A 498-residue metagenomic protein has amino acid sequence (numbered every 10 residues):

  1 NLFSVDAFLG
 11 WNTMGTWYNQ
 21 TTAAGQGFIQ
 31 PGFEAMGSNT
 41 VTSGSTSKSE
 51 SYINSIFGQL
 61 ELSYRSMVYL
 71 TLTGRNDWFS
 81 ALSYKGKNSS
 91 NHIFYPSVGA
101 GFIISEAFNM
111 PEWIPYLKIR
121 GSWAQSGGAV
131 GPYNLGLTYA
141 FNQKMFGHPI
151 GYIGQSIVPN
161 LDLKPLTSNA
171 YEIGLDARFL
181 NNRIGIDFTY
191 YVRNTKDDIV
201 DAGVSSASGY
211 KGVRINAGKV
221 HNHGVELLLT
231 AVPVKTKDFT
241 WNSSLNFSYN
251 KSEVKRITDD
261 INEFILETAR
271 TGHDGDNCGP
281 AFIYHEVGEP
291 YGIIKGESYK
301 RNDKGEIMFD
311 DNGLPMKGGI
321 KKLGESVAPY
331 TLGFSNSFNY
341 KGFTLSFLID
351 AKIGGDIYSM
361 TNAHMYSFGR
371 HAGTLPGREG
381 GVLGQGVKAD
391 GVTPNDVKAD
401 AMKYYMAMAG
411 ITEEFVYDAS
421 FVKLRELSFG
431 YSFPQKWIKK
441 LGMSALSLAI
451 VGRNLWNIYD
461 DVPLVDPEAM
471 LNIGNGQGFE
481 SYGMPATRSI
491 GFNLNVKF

Functional and structural regions predicted by a protein language model:
N1-A281, I411-F498: Extracellular/periplasmic, surface-exposed regions of secreted and cell-surface proteins
I56-Q59, W78, G174, M316-G319 (+2 more regions): Short, hydrophobic/aromatic alpha-helical segments in well-folded domains
Q59, D176, G296-S298, E306 (+1 more regions): Short, surface-exposed charged micro-motifs
F79, K352-S447, V451-G452: Extracytoplasmic gating/loop element in the C-terminal half of outer-membrane beta-barrel translocons and assembly
V200-G203, P315, A363: Conserved active-site-proximal loop/helix segments of enzymes involved in bacterial cell-wall and related
I215, V232-S326, Y366, G373 (+2 more regions): Conserved small-residue
K317-G319, Y330-T331, F343, A407-F415: Short, flexible active-site loops
E325-M360: Glycine-rich, aromatic-lined ligand/substrate-binding cores of catalytic and carbohydrate-binding domains
